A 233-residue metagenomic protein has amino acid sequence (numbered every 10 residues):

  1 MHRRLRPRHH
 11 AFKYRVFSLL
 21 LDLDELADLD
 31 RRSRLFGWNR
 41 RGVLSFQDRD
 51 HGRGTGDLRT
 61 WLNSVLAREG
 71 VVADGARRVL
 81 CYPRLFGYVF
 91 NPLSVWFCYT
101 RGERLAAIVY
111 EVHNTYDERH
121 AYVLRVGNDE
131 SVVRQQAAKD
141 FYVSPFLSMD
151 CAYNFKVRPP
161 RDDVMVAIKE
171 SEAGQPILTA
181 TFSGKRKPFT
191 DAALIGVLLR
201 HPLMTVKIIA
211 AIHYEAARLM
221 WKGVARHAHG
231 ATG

Functional and structural regions predicted by a protein language model:
M1-G233: Mature, function-bearing regions of proteins
